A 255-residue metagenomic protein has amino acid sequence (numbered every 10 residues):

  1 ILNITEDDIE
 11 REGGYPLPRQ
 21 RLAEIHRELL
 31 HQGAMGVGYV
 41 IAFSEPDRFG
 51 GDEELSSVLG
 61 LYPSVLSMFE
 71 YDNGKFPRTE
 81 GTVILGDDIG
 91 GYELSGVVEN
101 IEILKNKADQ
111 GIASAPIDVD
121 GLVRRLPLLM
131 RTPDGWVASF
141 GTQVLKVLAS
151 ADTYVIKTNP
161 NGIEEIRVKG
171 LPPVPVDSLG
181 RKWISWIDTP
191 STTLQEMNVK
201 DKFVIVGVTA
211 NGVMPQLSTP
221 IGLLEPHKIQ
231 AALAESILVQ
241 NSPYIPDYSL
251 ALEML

Functional and structural regions predicted by a protein language model:
I1-K169, V199-L255: Non-transmembrane functional regions of envelope-associated proteins
V155-E196: Substrate-access "cap/lid" subdomains that shape and gate the entrance to catalytic or ligand-binding pockets
